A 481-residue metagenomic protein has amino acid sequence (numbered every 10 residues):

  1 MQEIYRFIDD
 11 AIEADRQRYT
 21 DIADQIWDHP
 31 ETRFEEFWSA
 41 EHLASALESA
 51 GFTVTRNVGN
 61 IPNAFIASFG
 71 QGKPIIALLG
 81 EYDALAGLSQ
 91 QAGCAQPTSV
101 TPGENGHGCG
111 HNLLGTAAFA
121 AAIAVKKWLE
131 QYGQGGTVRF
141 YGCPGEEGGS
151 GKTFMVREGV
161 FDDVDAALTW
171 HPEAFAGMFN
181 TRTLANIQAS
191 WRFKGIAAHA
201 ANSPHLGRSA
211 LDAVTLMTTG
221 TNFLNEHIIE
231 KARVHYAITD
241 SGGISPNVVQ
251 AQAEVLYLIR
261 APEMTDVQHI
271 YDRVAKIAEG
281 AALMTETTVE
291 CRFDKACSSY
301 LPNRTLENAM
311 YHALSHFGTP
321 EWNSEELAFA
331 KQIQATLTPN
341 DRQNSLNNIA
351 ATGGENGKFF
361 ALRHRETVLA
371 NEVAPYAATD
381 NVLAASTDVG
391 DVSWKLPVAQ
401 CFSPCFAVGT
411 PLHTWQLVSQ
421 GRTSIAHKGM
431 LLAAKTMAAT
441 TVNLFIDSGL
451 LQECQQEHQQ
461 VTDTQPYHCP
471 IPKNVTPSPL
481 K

Functional and structural regions predicted by a protein language model:
Q2-E3, D21-Q25, P97-E104, F193-A201 (+3 more regions): A short small-residue
Q2-H107, N112, T116-T137: Acidic/His- and Gly-rich active-site-bordering loop/insert found across diverse amide/peptide-bond hydrolases
I4, D15-I22, E35, S39-A46 (+21 more regions): General structural feature for long, well-ordered alpha-helical segments within catalytic domains of soluble enzymes
I26, A67, L78, H111 (+8 more regions): Divalent metal-coordination and catalytic microenvironments
E31-T32, Y141-G145, D294-S299: Conserved short loop/turn motifs at secondary-structure junctions
N63, L85-G87, C94-G106, N112-L113 (+3 more regions): Histidine/acidic-residue-rich, glycine-tolerant segments that coordinate divalent metal ions
A77-L79, L88, K194, C401-P404: Non-cysteine beta-strand/loop elements that form the S-adenosyl-L-methionine
T215-K481: Metal-dependent amide/peptide-bond hydrolase catalytic core, centered on the "pita-bread" metallohydrolase fold
